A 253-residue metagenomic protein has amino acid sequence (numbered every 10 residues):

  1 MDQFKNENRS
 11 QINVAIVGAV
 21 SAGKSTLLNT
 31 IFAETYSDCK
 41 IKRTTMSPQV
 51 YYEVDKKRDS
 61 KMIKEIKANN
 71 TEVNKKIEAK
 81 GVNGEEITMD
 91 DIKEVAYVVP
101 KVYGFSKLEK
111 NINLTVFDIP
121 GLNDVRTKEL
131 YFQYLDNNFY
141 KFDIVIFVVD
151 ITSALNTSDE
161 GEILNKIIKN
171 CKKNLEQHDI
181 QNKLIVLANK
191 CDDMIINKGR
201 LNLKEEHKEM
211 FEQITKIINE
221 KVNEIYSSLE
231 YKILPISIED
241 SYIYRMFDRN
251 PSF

Functional and structural regions predicted by a protein language model:
D2-F253: Globular "head" domains of long coiled-coil molecular machines
